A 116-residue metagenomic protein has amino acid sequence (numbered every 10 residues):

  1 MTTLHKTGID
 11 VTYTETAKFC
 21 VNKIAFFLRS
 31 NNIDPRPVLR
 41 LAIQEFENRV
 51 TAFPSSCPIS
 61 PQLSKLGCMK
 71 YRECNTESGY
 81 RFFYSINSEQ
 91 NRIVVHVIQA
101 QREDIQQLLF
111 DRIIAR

Functional and structural regions predicted by a protein language model:
M1-Q44: Arg/Lys-rich, positively charged N-terminal/basic patches that mediate binding to nucleic acids
T2-L4, C74-R116: Enriched for short, Lys/Arg-rich terminal
L28, N32, V50, P54-C57 (+1 more regions): A general structural signal marking secondary-structure boundaries and capping sites
R40-L41, S56-I59, A115: Juxtamembrane/interface motifs at transmembrane-helix termini
E45-T76: A short, surface-exposed loop/turn module that caps and links secondary-structure elements
